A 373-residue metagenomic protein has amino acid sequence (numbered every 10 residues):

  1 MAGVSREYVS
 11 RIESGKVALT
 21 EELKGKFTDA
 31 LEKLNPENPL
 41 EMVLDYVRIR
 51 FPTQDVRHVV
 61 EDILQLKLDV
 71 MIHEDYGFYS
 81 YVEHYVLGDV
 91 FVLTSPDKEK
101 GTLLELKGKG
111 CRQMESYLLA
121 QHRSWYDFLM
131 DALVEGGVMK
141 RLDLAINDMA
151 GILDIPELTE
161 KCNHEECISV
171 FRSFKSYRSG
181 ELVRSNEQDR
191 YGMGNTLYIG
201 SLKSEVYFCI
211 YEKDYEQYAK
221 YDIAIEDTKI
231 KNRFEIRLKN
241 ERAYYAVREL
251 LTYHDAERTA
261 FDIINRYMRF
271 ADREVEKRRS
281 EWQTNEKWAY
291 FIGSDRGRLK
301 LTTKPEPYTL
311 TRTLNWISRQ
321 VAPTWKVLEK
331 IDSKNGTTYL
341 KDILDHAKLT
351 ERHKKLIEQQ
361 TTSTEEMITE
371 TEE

Functional and structural regions predicted by a protein language model:
M1-R11: Short alpha-helical DNA-recognition segment
Y8, A18, T309: Residues in the helix-turn-helix
R11, G15, W316: Alpha-helical DNA-recognition elements
K16-D29: Short, basic-rich loop-to-helix N-cap that marks the start of a DNA-contacting helix
D29-T309, T313-E373: Structured, helix-rich domain cores that form ligand/interaction pockets
